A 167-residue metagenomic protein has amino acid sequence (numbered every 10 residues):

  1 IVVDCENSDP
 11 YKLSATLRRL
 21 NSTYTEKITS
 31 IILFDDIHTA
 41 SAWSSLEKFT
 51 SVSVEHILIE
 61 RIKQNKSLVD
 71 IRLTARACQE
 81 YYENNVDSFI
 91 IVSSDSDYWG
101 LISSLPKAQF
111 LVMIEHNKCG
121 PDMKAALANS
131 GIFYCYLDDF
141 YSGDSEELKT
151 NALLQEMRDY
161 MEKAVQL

Functional and structural regions predicted by a protein language model:
I1-L167: Terminal and domain-boundary accessory regions
